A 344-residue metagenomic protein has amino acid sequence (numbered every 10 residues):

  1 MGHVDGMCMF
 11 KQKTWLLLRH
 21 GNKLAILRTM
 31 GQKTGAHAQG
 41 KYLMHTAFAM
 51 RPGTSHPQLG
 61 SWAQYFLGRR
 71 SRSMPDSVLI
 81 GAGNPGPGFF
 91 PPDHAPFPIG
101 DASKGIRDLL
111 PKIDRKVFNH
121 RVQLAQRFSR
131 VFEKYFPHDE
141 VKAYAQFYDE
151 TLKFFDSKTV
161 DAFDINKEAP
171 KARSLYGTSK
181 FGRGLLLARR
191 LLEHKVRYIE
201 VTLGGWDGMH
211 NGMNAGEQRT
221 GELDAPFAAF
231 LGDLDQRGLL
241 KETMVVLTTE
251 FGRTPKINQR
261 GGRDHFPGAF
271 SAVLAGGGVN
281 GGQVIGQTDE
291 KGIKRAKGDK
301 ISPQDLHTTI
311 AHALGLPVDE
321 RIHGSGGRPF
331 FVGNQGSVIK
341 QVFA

Functional and structural regions predicted by a protein language model:
M1-A344: Ligand-binding pockets and gating/stacking loops
